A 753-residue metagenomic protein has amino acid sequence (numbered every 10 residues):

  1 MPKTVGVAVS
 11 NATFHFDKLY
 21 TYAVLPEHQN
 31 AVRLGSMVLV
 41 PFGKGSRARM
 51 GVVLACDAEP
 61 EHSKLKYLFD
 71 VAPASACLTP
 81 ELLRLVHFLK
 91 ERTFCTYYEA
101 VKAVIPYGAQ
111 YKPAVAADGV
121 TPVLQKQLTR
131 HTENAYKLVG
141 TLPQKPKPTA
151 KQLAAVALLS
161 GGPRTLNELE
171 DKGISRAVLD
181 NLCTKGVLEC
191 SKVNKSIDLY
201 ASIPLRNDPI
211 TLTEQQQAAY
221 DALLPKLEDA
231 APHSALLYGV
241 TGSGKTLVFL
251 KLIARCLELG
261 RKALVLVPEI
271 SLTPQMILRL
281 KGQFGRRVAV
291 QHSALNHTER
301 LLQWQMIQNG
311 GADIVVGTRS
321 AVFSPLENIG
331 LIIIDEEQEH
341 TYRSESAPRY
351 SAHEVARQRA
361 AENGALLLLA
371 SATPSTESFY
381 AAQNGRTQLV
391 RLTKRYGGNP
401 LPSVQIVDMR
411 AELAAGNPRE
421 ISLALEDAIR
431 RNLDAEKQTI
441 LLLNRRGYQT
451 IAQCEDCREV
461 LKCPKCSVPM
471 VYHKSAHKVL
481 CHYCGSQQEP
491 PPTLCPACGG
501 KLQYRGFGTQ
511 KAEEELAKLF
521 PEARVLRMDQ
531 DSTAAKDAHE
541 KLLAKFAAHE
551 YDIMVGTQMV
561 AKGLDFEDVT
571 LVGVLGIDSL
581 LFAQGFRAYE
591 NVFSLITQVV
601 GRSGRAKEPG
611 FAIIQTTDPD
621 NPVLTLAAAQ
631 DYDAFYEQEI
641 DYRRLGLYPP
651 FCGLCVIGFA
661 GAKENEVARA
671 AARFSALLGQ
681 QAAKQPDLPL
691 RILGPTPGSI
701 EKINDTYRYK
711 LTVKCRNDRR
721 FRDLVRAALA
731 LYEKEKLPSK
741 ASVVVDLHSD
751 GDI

Functional and structural regions predicted by a protein language model:
M1-S371, Q383-N399, Q681, R719-I753: Accessory, non-ATPase domains that flank or precede helicase/AAA+ motor cores in DNA-metabolism machines
P2-T4, D17, S46, E436 (+4 more regions): A general secondary-structure signal for short beta-strands and their flanking turns/coil in non-transmembrane regions
T4, V32-L34, F520, E666-Q680: A short, contiguous, amphipathic alpha-helix enriched in charged residues
T13, F520-A523, L678-R691, E735-K740: Short secondary-structure junctions
P60-S75, T696-G698, K702-K714: Solvent-exposed, membrane-proximal periplasmic/extracellular interface segments of envelope transport and secretion
N207-T213, Q217, A231-A668, Q680 (+4 more regions): Inter-lobe coupling/hinge segments of SF2-like helicase ATPases
A676, Q680, Q685-I703, Y707 (+1 more regions): A carboxyl-terminal module marker
